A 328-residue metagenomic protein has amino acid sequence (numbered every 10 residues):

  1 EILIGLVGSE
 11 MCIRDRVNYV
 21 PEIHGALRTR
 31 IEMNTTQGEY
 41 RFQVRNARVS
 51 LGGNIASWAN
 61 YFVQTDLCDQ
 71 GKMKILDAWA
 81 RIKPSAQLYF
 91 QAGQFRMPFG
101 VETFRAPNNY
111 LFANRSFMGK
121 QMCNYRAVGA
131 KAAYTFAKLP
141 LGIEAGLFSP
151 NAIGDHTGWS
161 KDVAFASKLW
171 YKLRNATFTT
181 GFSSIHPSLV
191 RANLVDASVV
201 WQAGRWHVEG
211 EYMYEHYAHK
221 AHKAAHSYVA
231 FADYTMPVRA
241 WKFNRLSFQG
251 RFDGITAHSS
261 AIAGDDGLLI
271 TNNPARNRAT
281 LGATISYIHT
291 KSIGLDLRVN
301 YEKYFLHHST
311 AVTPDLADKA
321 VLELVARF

Functional and structural regions predicted by a protein language model:
E1-I13: Single conserved hydrophobic/aromatic residue that forms the stacking wall/gate of nucleotide- or nucleobase-binding
D15-I153, K161-F165, L169-T177, F231 (+2 more regions): Outer membrane beta-barrel
V17, R41, K72, M122 (+5 more regions): A generic structural micro-feature
T35-Q37, A56, R81-K83, T103-R105 (+1 more regions): Outer-membrane beta-barrel pore domains
